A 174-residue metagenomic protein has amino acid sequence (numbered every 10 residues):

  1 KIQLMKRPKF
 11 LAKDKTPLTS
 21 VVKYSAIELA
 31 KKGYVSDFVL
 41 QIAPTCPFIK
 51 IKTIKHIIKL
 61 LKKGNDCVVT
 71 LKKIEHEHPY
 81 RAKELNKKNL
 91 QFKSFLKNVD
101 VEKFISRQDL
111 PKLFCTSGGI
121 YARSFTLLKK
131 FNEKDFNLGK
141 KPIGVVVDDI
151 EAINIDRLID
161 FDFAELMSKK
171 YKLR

Functional and structural regions predicted by a protein language model:
K1-L40, F48-K52, H56: Short phosphate-binding loop-to-helix
Q3, K141-I143: Conserved beta-strand segments of alpha/beta enzyme cores
F10-D14, E75-E77, I150-I153: A short acidic, often aromatic-flanked loop/helix-cap motif at beta-alpha or helix-coil junctions that lines enzyme
S20, Y24, P47-L138, V146: Conserved core of the sugar-phosphate nucleotidyltransferase
E28, L60, M167-K170: Active-site catalytic microenvironments for nucleophilic, acid-base chemistry
K130, G144-R174: Hydrophobic helical membrane-anchoring modules
